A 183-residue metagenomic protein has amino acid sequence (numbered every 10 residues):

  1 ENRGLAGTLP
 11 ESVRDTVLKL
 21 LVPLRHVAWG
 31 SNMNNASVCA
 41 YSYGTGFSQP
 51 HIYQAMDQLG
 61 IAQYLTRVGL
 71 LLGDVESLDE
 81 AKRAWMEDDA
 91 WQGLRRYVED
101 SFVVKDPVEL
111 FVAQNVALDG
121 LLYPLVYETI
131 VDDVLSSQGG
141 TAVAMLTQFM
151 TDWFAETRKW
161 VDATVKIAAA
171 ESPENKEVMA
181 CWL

Functional and structural regions predicted by a protein language model:
E1-V27, E171-L183: Terminal targeting/low-complexity segments that flank the catalytic cores of oxidoreductases
N2-L20, A81-A117, D133-S136: Acidic/His metal-coordination segments adjacent to aromatic residues that form catalytic metal sites in metalloenzymes
S12-D89: Long, hydrophobic, well-ordered secondary-structure blocks that form the structural core and pocket-lining surfaces
R25-A28, K105-I130, W153-F154, L183: Extended alpha-helical coiled-coil scaffold domains characteristic of the BAR superfamily
N32, R95, V126-I130, R158-V165: Extended amphipathic alpha-helical scaffold segments
S37-P50, L71-E76, S101-L110, E128-F149 (+1 more regions): Inter-helical turn/loop segments and adjacent helix faces that build the functional surface of alpha-helical bundle
Y53-L71, L121, F149-A163: Alpha-helical scaffold segments in carbohydrate-active enzymes
Q63, P124-V126, I167: His/Met- and acidic-residue-enriched segments that coordinate or traffic transition-metal cofactors and support
